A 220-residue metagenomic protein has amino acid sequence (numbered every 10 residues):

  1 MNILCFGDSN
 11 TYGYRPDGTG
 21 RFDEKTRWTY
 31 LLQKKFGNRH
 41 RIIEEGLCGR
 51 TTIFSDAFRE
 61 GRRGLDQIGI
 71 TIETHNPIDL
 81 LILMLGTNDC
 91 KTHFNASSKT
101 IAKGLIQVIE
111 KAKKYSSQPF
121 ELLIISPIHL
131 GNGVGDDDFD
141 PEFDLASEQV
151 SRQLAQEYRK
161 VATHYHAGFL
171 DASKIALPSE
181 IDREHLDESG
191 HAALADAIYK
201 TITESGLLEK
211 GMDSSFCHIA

Functional and structural regions predicted by a protein language model:
M1-L47, I53-F58, T71-H75, L81 (+1 more regions): Serine-esterase "nucleophile elbow" of acetyl-processing enzymes
Y14-P16, T52-S55, D140-E142, Q156-Y158: N-terminal start-of-chain detector that recognizes signal peptides and the immediate post-cleavage beginning
N38, R62-A220: Alpha-helical cap/lid subdomain in secreted, periplasmic, or secretory-pathway luminal O-acyl-processing enzymes
